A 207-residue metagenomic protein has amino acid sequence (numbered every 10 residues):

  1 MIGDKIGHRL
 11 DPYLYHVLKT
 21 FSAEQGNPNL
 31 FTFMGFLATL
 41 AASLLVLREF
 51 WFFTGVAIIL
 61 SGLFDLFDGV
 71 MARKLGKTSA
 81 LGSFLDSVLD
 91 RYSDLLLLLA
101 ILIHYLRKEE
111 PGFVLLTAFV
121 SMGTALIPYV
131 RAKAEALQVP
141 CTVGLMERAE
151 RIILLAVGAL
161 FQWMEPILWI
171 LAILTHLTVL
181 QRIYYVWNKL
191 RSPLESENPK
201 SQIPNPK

Functional and structural regions predicted by a protein language model:
M1-L18, V88-S196: A feature for the membrane-embedded catalytic helix bundles of lipid/isoprenoid biosynthetic enzymes
Y15-N27: Cytosolic juxtamembrane amphipathic/interface segments immediately preceding and feeding into a transmembrane helix
Q25-G26, E49, Q138: Membrane-helix interface residues
P28, S79, P140-C141: Residue-level detector of short coil/turn "hinge" positions at structural boundaries
T32-L81, P111-M122, M164-L174: Membrane-embedded alpha-helical segments that form the functional core of polytopic membrane enzymes, especially those
G82-S87: Membrane-interface alpha-helices at helix entry/exit sites of multi-pass transporters
E195-K207: Short, basic, low-complexity termini and linkers enriched in Ser/Thr/Gly/Pro that act as targeting/leader peptides
